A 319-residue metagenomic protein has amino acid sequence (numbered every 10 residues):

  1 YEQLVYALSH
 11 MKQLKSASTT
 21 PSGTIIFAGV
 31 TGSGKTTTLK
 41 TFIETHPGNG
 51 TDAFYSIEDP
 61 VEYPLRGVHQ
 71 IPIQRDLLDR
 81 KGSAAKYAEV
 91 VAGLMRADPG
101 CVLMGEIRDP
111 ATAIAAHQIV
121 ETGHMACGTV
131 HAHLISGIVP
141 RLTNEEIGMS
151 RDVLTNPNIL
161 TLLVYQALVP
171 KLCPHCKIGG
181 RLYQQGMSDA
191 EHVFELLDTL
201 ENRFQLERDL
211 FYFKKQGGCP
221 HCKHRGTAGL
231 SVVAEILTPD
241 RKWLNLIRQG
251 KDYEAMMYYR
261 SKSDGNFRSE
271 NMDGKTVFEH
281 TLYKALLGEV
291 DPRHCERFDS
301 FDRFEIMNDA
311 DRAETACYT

Functional and structural regions predicted by a protein language model:
Y1-T319: Short, flexible helix-loop junctions that flank or precede catalytic/ligand sites
